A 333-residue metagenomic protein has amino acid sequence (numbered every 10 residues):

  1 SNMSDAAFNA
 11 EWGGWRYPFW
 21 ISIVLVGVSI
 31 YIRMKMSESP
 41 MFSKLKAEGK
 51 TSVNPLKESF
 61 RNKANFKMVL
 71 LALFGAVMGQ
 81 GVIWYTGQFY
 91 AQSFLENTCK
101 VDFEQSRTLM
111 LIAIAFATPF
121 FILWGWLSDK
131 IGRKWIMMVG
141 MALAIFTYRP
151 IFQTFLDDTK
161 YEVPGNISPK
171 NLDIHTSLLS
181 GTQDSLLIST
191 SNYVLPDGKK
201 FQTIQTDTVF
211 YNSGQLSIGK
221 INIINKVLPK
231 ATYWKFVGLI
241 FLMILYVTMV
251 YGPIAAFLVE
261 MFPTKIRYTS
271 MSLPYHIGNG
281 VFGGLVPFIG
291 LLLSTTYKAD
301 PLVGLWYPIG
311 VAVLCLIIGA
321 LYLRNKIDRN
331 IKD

Functional and structural regions predicted by a protein language model:
N2-I21, I221-A231, S294-G310: A membrane-interface helix-boundary motif in multi-pass transporters
S29-M36, T147-D158, G310-D333: Multi-pass alpha-helical transporter architecture, strongest for 12-TM Major Facilitator/SLC carriers used
M34-K57, K332-D333: Flexible cytoplasmic inter-helical loops of multi-pass small-molecule transporters
N65-I114, F152, Q183-V194, F201-T203 (+2 more regions): Extracytoplasmic gate region of multi-pass secondary transporters
F121-I131: Helix-to-loop junctions at the C-terminal end of transmembrane segments in multipass secondary transporters
K130-M141: Cytoplasmic membrane-interface "Motif A"-like loop-to-helix N-cap segments of 12-TM Major Facilitator Superfamily
F152-G238: Low-complexity, proline/glycine-enriched hydrophobic segments characteristic of transmembrane helices
K265-T295: A late C-terminal transmembrane helix in Major Facilitator Superfamily
